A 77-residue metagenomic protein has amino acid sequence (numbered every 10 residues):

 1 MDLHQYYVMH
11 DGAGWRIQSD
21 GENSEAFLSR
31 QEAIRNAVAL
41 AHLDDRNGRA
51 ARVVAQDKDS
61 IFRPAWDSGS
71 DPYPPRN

Functional and structural regions predicted by a protein language model:
M1-N23: Short aromatic-glycine-(Arg/Gly/Cys) micro-motifs in beta-strand/loop hairpins
H4, E25, F62-P64: Short beta-strand segments
E22-E25, A33, S70-D71: Short, surface-exposed beta-strand-loop junctions and turns on beta-sheet-rich folds
S24-L28, Q56: Intrinsically disordered, low-complexity proline/glycine-rich segments
F27-R30, P75-N77: A short, polar/proline- and glycine-enriched secondary-structure boundary/capping micro-motif
L28-R46, A50: A short, charged, amphipathic alpha-helix used as a generic interaction element across diverse proteins
N47-S60: Charge-dense, low-complexity polyampholytic segments
D57-N77: A cross-kingdom feature marking charged/low-complexity
